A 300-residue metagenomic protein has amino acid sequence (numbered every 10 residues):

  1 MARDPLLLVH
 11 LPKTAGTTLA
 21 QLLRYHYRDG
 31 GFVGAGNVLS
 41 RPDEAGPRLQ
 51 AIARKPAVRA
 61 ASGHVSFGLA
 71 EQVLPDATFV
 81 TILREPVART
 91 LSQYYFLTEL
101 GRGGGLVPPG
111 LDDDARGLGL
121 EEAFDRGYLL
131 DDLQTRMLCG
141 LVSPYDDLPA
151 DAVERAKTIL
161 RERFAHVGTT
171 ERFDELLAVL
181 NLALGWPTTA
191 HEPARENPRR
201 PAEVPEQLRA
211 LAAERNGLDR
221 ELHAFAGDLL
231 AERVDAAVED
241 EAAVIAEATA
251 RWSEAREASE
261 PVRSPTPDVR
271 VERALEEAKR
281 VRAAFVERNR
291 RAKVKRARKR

Functional and structural regions predicted by a protein language model:
M1-A57, Q93, T98-G101, P265 (+1 more regions): PAPS-dependent sulfotransferase catalytic core
V9, K13, A51, H166-T170 (+1 more regions): Short, charged/polar micro-motifs that form catalytic or ligand-binding hotspots
A15, E85, L180, D219 (+1 more regions): A residue-level signal for conserved active-site and pocket-lining positions in enzyme catalytic cores
T17-L22, R84-P86, T170, L222: Conserved beta-strand->loop/alpha-helix structural units within folded catalytic cores of enzymes with alpha/beta
Q21-Y25, L182, D228: Short, well-ordered alpha-helices that flank and scaffold nucleotide-derived cofactor binding pockets
S40-I82, A88-E192, D240: PAPS-dependent sulfotransferase catalytic domain
G46, S62-F67, T189-D268: PAPS-dependent sulfotransferase catalytic core
R291-R300: Charge-rich (especially acidic), low-complexity segments
